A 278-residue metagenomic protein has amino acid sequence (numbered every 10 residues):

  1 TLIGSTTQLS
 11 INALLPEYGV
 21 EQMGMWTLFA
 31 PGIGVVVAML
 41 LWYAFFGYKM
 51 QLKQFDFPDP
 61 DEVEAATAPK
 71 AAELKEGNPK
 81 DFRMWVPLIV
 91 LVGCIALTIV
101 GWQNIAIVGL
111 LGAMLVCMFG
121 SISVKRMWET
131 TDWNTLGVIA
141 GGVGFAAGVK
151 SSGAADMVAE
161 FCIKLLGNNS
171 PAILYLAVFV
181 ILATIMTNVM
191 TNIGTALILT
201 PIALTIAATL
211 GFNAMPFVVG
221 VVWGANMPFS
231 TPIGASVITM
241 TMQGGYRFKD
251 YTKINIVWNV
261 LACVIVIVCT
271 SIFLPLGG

Functional and structural regions predicted by a protein language model:
T1, E64-A72, T135-V149, P201-G211 (+1 more regions): Small-residue-rich segments of transmembrane alpha-helices in multi-pass membrane proteins, especially helix faces
T1-S10, L14-P69, V219-G278: Juxtamembrane and boundary regions of transmembrane helices in multi-pass small-molecule transporters and channels
T1-T7, G101-I105, G148-A155, I185-I198 (+1 more regions): Short helix-coil transition sites and intra-membrane helix breaks within transmembrane domains of multi-pass
L2, T6, N168-I206, L210 (+2 more regions): Hydrophobic alpha-helical transmembrane segments of multi-pass integral membrane proteins, predominantly secondary
I33-V37, Q103-A113, F161-Y175, M215-T231: Structural signature of hydrophobic alpha-helical transmembrane segments
V36-M39, D59, M84-C94, W102-F119 (+4 more regions): Hydrophobic mid-bilayer segments of alpha-helices in multi-pass membrane transport proteins, especially secondary
L41-Q54, D81, V92-L110, M118-T131 (+1 more regions): Flexible hinge motifs at transmembrane-helix junctions and intramembrane kinks/re-entrant loops in multi-pass membrane
R126-A159, I173-N188: Core transmembrane alpha-helical segments of multi-pass membrane transporters/permeases
